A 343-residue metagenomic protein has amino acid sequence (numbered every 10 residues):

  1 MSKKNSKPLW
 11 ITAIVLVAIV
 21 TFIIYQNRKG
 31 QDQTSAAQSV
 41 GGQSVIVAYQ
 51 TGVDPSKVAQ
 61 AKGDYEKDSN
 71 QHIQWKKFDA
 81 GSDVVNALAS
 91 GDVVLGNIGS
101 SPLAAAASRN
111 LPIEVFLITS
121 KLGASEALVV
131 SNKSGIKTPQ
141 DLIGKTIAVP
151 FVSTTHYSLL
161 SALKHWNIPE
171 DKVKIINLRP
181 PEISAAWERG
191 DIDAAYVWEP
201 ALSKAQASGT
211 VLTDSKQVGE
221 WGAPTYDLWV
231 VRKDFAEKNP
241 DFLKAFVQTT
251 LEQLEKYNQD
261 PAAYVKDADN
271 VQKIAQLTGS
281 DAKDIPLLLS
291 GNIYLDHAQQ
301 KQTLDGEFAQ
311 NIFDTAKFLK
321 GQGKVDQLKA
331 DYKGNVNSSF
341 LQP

Functional and structural regions predicted by a protein language model:
M1-S44, Q342-P343: Short, low-complexity disordered leader/linker segments with a strong preference for bacterial N-terminal type II
K29-I46, E66-Q71, K133-T146, K238 (+1 more regions): Immediate post-signal peptide segment of exported/extracytoplasmic ligand-binding proteins
G42-D64, S125-Q206: Bilobed "Venus flytrap"/periplasmic-binding protein-like clamshell domains and structurally analogous long
Q50-K77, D83, A89, A106-R109 (+2 more regions): Short, polar/charged alpha-helical segment
W75-N86, G99-S101, V173-R189: Short helix-initiation/N-cap motifs at beta->coil->alpha
N97-N110, L160, D193-V211, Y294 (+1 more regions): A ligand-binding cleft/hinge motif common to bilobed small-molecule-binding domains
I176, E182-A275: Pocket-lining segment of extracytoplasmic ligand-binding domains
E237-K324: Secondary-structure end/capping motifs
